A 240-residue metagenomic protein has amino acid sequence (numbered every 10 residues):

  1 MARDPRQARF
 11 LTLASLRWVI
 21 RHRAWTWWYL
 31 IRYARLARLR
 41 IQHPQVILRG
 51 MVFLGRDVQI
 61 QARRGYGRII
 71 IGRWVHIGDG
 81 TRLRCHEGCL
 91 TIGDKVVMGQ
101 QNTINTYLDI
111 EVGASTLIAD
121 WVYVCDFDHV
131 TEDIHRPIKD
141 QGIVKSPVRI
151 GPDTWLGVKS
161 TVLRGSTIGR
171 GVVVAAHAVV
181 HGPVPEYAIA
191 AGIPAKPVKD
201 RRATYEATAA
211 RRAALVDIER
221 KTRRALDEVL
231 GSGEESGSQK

Functional and structural regions predicted by a protein language model:
M1-Q45, G50, S115, W121-V122 (+4 more regions): Terminal amphipathic alpha-helical/low-complexity segments used for targeting or macromolecular assembly
R38-R40, G50, N102, D140 (+2 more regions): Short, functionally important structural connectors and interaction interfaces within domains
L54-S166, I193, R201-R202: Flexible, glycine/small-residue-enriched loop-and-beta-strand segment within the central core of proteins
L90, I110, A178, E186-A188 (+1 more regions): Glycine-centered loop/turn positions within well-structured domains that cap or flank conserved ligand/cofactor-binding
G169-V172, P185-Y187: Conserved catalytic segment of ABC-fold P-loop ATPases
G182: Residue immediately N-terminal to the catalytic "proton-acceptor" Asp in the protein kinase catalytic loop
